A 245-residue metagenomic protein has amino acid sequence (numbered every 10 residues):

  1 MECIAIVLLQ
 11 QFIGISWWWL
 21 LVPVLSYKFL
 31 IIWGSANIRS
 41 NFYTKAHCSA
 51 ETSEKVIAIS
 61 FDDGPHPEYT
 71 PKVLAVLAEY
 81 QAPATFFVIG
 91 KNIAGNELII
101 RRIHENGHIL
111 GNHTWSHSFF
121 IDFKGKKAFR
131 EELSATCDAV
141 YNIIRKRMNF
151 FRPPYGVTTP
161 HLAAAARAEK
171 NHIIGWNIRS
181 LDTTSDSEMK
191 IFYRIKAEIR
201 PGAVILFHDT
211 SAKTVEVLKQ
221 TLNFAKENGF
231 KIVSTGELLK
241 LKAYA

Functional and structural regions predicted by a protein language model:
M1-A58, A75-T85, A197-A245: Terminal accessory/targeting
P23, P67-L74, S187-I191: Short, acidic/polar
I31-K124, E132-A135, A139, R147-M148 (+2 more regions): Active-site beta->alpha N-cap acidic-glycine motif
F61, V88-G90, N112-T114, P153-Y155 (+3 more regions): A cross-domain feature marking catalytic cores of carbohydrate-active enzymes and several ubiquitous metabolic/repair
K72-V73, L98-R102, H161-A165, V217-T221: A short acidic, amphipathic alpha-helical/loop segment
L74-V88, H108-I109, G125-V157, A164 (+3 more regions): CE4/NodB-like, metal-dependent polysaccharide N-deacetylase domain that modifies extracellular/periplasmic N-acetylated
D122-K127, S185-S187: Short, solvent-exposed loop/turn segments at secondary-structure boundaries
V157-T159, A163-E198, F230-K242: His/Asp/Glu-enriched short active-site or ligand-binding loop at hydrolase and phosphoryl-transfer sites
